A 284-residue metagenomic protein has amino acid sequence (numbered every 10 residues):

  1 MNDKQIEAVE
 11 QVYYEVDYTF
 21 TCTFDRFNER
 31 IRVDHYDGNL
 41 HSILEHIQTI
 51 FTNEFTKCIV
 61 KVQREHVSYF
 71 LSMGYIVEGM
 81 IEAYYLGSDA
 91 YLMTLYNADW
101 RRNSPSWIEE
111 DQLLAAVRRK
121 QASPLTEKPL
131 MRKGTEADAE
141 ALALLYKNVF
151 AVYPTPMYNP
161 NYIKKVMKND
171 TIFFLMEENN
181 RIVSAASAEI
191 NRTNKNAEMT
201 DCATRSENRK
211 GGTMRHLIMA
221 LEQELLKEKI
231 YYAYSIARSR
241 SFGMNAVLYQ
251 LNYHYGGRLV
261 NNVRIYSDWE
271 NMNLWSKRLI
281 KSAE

Functional and structural regions predicted by a protein language model:
M1-N53, S68, W100: N-terminal charged segments
V12-R30, A143-S206: A conserved beta-strand-loop-helix scaffold within acyl/acetyltransferase catalytic domains
G38-T49, T204, K210-K227, A246 (+1 more regions): Conserved acetyl-CoA-binding loop-helix of GNAT-fold acetyltransferases
F51-V62, L225-A237: Conserved GNAT acetyl-CoA-binding A-motif
I59-V67, S235-N245, Y249, N262-Y266: Conserved beta-strand-loop-alpha-helix junction that forms the acyl-donor binding cleft
K61, I76-Y91, H254-N271: Conserved catalytic-core motifs of GNAT/GCN5-like acyltransferases
Y69-F70, Y75, V247-N252: Conserved active-site tyrosine of GNAT-family acetyltransferases
K128-L142: A short beta-loop-alpha structural element at the N-terminal edge of CoA-dependent acyl/N-acetyltransferase catalytic
